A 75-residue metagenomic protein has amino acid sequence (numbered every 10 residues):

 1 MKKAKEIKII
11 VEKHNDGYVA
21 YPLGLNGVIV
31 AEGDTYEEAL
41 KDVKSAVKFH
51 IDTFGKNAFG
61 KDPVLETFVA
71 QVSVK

Functional and structural regions predicted by a protein language model:
M1-I7, E37, K41-K75: Short, charged, surface-exposed hinge/linker loops at domain edges that act as mobile lids or interdomain connectors
I10-G27: Short aromatic-glycine-(Arg/Gly/Cys) micro-motifs in beta-strand/loop hairpins
G17, A31-G33, G55: Glycine-centered flexibility motif
G27-E37: A short, exposed loop/beta-hairpin motif centered on an aromatic-Gly-Thr core
